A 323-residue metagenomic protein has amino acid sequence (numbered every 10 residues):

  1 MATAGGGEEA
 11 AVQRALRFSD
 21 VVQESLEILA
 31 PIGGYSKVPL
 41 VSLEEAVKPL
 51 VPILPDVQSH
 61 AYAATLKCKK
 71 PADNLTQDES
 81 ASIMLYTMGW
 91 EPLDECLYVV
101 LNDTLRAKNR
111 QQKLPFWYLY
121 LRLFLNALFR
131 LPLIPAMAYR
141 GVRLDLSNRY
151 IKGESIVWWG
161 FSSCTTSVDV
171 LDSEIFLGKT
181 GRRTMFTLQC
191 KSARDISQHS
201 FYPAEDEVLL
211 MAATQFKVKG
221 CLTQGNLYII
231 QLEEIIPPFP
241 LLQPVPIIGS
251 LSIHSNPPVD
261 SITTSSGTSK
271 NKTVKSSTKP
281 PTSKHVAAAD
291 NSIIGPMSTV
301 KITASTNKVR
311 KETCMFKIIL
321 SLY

Functional and structural regions predicted by a protein language model:
M1-N74: Intrinsically disordered, low-complexity, charge-biased terminal/linker regions in eukaryotic proteins
A2-G34, S200, V208-Y323: Cys-His-centered catalytic/binding microenvironment captured across papain-like cysteine peptidases and homologous
L40-V41, C96, F124, N148 (+3 more regions): Residue-level recognition of conserved structural "scaffold" positions that shape functional pockets and channels
E44-H199: Internal glycine-rich, Lys/Arg-flanked active-site/core loops of soluble domains
